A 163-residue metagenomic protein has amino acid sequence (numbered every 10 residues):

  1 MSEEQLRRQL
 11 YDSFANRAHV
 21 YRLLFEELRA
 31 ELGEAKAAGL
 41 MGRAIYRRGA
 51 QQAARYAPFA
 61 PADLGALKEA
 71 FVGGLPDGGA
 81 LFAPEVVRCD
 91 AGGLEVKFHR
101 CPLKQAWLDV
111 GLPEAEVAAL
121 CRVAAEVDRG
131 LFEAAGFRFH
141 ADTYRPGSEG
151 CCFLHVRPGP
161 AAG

Functional and structural regions predicted by a protein language model:
M1-R122, G130, R138-C152, R157-G163: N-terminal accessory segment detector
